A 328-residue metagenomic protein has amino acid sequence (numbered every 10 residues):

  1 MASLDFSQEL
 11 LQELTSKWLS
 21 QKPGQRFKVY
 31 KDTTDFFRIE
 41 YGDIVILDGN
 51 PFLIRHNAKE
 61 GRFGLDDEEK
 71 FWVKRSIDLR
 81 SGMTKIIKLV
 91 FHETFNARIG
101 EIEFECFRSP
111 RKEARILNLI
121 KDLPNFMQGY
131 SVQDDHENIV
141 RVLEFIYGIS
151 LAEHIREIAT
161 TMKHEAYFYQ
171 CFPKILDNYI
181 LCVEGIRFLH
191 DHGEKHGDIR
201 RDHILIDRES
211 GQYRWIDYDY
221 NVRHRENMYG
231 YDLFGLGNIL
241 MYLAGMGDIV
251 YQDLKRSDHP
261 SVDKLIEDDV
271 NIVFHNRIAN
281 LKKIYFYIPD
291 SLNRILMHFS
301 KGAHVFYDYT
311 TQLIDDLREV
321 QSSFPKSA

Functional and structural regions predicted by a protein language model:
A2-G64: Juxta-kinase regulatory segment immediately upstream of eukaryotic protein kinase catalytic domains
R38-D43, E60-N118: ATP-binding glycine-rich loop module of kinase domains
R115-D134: Conserved HxN/HPN-centered segment at the entrance to the catalytic loop of eukaryotic protein kinase-like domains
Q128-Q170: Conserved structural core of kinase catalytic domains
N178-Y179: Activation segment signature within eukaryotic-like protein kinase domains
I186-I206: Catalytic-loop of the protein kinase fold
Y213-L292: C-lobe/activation-segment region of protein kinase-like
S300-Q312: A conserved short helix/loop substructure at the end of the activation segment of eukaryotic-like protein kinase domains
